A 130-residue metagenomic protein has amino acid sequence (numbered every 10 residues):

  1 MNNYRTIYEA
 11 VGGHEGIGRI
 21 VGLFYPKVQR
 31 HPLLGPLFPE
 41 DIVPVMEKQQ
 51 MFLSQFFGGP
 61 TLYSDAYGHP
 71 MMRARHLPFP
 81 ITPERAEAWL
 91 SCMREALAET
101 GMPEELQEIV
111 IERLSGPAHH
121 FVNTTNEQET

Functional and structural regions predicted by a protein language model:
M1-T130: Core of compact, soluble alpha-helical bundle domains
